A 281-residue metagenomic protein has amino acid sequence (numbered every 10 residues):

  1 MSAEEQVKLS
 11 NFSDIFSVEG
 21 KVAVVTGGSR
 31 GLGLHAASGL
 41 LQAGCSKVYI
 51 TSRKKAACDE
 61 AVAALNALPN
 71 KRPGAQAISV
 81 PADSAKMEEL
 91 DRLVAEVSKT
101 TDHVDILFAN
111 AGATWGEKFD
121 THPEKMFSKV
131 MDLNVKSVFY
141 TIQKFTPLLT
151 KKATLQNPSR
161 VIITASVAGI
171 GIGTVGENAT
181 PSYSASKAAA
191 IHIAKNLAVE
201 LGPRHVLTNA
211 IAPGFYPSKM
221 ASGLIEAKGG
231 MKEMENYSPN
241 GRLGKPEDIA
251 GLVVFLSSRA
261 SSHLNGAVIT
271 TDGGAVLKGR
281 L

Functional and structural regions predicted by a protein language model:
A3-D14, G171, V254, R259 (+1 more regions): Short C-terminal tail/terminal secondary-structure segment of NAD(P)H-dependent dehydrogenase/reductase domains
V22, S29-R30: Conserved glycine-rich cofactor-binding loop
C45-A61: Conserved glycine-rich Rossmann-like NAD(P)H-binding loop of the short-chain dehydrogenase/reductase
F108, G202, L207, L264-G266: Short, small/polar-rich loop/turn modules that mediate ligand/substrate recognition or access, typified
K118-F119, P123-M131, M234: Substrate-binding pocket helix/loop in short-chain dehydrogenase/reductase
P147, V199-E200, S262: Alpha-helical segment proximal to the catalytic Tyr-Lys
T154-A189, A194-P203, F215: Catalytic loop of short-chain dehydrogenase/reductase
